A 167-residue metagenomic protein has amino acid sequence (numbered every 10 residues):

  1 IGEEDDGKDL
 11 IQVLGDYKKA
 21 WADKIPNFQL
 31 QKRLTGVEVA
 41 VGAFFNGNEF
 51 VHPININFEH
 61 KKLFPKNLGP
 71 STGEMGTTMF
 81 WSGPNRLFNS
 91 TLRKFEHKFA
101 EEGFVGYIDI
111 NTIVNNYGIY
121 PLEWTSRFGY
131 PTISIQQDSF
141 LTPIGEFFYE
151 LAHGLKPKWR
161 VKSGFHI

Functional and structural regions predicted by a protein language model:
I1-Q29, T35, G47, N57-F58 (+1 more regions): Active-site nucleotide/adenylate-binding loops and adjacent lid/helix of ATP-dependent enzymes
L14-P65, G103, Y107-Y120, K156-H166: Phosphate-binding site of ATP-dependent enzymes
K19, L68-S71, D138-T142: A signal for specific C-terminal beta-sheet/loop modules enriched in small/flexible residues with GP/PG/PP motifs
G42, M75-N116: A long amphipathic alpha-helix within ATP-dependent nucleotide-binding catalytic cores
K62-L68, I133-Q137: A short, polar/charged loop-to-alpha-helix boundary motif
L68-M79, V114-P131: Conserved phosphate/anionic-ligand binding catalytic regions in large, soluble enzymes, centered on
G69-G83, G145-K158: Short secondary-structure transition/capping segments
N89-I108, T125-I167: Active-site "cap" helix and flanking loop/linker of ATP-utilizing ligase/carboxylase catalytic domains
